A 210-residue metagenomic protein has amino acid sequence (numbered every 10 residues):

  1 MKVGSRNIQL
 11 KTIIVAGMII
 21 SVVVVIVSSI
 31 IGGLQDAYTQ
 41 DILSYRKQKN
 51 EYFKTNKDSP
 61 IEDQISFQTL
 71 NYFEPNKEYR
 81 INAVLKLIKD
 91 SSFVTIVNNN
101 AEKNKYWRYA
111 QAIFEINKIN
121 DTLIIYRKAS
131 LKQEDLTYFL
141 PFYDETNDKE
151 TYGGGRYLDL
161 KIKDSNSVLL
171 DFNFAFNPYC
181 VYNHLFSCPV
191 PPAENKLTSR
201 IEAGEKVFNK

Functional and structural regions predicted by a protein language model:
M1-L10: N-terminal Lys/Arg-rich, disordered targeting/topogenic segments
T12-S29: Hydrophobic membrane-insertion alpha-helices, especially the h-region of bacterial N-terminal signal peptides
I31-S44: Ser/Thr/Pro/Gly-rich low-complexity linker/stalk segments immediately outside membranes or between
D36-T39, N177-K210: Extended, aromatic/histidine-rich regions of cofactor-dependent oxidoreductases associated with respiratory
D63-V97: Extracytoplasmic/periplasmic/luminal assembly and interaction segments in envelope/secretory/respiratory proteins
K89-G154: Mid-length scaffold segments of soluble, non-membrane domains
Y138-F176: Acidic, glycine-rich flexible loop segments
